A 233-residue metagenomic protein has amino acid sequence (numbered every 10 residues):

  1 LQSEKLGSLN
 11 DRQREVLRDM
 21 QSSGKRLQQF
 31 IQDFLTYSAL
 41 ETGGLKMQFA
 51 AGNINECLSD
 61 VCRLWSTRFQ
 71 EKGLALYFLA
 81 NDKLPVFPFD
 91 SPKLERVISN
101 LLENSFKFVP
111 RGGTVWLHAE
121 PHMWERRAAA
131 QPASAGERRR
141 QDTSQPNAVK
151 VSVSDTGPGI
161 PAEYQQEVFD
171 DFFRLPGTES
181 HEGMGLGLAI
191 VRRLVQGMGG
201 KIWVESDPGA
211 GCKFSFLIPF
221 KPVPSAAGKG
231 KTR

Functional and structural regions predicted by a protein language model:
S22-L27: Short alpha-helical segment of the dimerization/phosphotransfer core of two-component systems
S38-F49: Helix-loop junction within the histidine kinase core
Q48-R63, E95, P121: A conserved beta-strand-to-alpha-helix junction within the catalytic ATP-binding
S105-F106: Short helix-loop "hinge" at the ATP-lid/N-box region of the Bergerat-fold HATPase_c
R140, P146-A148, I160-F172: Short conserved segment of the HATPase_c
G187, V191: Short alpha-helical Gxxx[C/S/T] motif in the catalytic ATP-binding
